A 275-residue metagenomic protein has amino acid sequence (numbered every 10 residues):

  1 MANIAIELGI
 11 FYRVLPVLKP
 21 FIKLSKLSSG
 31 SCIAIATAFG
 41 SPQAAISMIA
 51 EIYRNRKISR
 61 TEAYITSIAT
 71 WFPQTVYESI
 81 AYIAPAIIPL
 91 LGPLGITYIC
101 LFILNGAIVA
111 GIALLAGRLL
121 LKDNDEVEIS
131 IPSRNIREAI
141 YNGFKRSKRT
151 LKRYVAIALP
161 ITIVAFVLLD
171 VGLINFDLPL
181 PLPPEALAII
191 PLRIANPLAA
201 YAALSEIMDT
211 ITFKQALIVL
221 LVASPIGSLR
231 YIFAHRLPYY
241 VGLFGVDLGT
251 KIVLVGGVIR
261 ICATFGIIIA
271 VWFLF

Functional and structural regions predicted by a protein language model:
M1-N3, V14-V17, R54-N55, A86-S133 (+3 more regions): Juxtamembrane and boundary regions of transmembrane helices in multi-pass small-molecule transporters and channels
A2-I22, F144-K214: Transmembrane helical segments that form the transport core of multi-pass membrane transport proteins
N3-F11, P42-I46, E78-I80, G106-L114 (+9 more regions): Transmembrane alpha-helical segments of multi-pass membrane transport proteins and ion-pumping complexes
N3-I6, T66-Q74, I129-I131, A186-A188: Short, amphipathic, aromatic/basic-enriched membrane-interface segments that mark the entry/exit of transmembrane
I10-R13, S41-A44, I131-G143: Juxtamembrane loop-helix boundary motifs flanking transmembrane segments in multi-pass membrane proteins
P20-S31, D123-I140, L182: Juxtamembrane inter-helical linkers in multi-pass membrane proteins
S31, A36-A69, A81-T97, G172-F244: Membrane-interfacial helix-loop connectors
I65-I68, C100, K152, A156 (+2 more regions): Internal alpha-helical transmembrane segments of multi-pass membrane proteins, especially GPCRs
